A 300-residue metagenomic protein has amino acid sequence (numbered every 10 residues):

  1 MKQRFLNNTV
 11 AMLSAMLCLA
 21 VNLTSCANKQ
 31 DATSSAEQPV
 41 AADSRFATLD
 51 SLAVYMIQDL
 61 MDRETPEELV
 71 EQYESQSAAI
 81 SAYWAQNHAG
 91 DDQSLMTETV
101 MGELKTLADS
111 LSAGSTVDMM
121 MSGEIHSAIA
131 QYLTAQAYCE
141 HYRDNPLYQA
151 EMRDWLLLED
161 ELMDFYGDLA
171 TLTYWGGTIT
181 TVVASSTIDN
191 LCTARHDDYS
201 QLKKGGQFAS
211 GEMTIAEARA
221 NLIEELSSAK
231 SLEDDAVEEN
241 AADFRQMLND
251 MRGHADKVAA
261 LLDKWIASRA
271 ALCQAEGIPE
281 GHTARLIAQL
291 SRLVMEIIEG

Functional and structural regions predicted by a protein language model:
K2-L13: Bacterial N-terminal signal peptides that target proteins for export
L23-S25: C-terminal motif of bacterial Sec signal peptides marking the signal peptidase cleavage site
A27-K29: Bacterial signal peptide processing site
D31-G300: N-terminal alpha-helical modules
